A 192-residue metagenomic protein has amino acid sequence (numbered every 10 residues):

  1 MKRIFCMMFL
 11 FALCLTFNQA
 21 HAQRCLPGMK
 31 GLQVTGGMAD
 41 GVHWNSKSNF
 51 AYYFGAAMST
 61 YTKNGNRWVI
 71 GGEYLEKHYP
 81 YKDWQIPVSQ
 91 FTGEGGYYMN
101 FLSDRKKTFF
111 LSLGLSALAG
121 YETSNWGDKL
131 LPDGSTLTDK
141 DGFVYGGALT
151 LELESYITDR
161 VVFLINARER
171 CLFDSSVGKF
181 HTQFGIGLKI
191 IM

Functional and structural regions predicted by a protein language model:
M1-M29: Cleavable N-terminal export/targeting peptides
A20-G71, K77, K189-I191: Short glycine/proline- and aromatic-enriched beta-strand/turn motifs that initiate or cap beta-hairpins
G28-L32, S48-F54, P87-G93, F109 (+2 more regions): Residues that define the transmembrane beta-barrel architecture of outer-membrane proteins
G37-G41, H78-P80, P132-L137, R168-C171: Extracytoplasmic loops and strand-loop junctions of Gram-negative outer membrane beta-barrel proteins
A39-A51, Y81-Q85, F173-H181: Solvent-exposed loop/turn segments connecting transmembrane beta-strands in outer-membrane beta-barrel proteins
A57-P132, V161, I190-M192: Gram-negative (and chloroplast) outer-membrane scaffold detector with strong preference for beta-barrel transmembrane
L75-H78, E152-M192: Predominantly the C-terminal beta-signal and adjacent terminal strand-loop region of outer-membrane beta-barrel
L137, V144-L151, S155: Acidic, glycine-rich flexible loop segments
